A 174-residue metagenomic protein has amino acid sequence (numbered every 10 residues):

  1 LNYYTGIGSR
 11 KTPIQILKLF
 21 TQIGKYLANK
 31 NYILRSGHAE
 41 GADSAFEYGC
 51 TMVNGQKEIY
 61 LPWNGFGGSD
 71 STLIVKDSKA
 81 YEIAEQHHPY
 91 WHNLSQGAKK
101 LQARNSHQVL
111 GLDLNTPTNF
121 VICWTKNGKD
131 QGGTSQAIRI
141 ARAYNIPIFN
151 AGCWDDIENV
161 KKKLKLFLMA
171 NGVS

Functional and structural regions predicted by a protein language model:
L1-T5, R10-N171: Acidic/glycine-enriched connector segments
